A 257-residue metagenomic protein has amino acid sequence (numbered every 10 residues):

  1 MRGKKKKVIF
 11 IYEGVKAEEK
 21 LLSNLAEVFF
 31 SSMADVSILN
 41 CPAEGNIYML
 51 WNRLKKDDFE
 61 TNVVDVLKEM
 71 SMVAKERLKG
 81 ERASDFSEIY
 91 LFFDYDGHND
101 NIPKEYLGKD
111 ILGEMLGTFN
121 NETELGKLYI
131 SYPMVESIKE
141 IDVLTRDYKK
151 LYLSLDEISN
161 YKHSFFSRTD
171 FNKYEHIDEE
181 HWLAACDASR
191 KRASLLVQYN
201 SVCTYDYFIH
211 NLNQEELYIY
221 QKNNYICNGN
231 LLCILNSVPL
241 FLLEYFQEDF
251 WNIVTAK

Functional and structural regions predicted by a protein language model:
R2-K5, K20-N40, Y48-E60, E69-K257: C-terminal accessory helical subdomains adjacent to catalytic cores in phosphodiester- and nucleotide-handling enzymes
I9-I11: Conserved beta-strand elements of the Class I
G14-E19: Short acidic, Gly/Ser-rich segments with clustered Asp/Glu that frequently serve as metal-coordination loops in enzyme
E44: A charged nuclease-like catalytic/ligand-binding cleft shared by nucleic-acid processing domains
V66: Ligand-binding clamshell of periplasmic/extracellular solute-binding protein-like
